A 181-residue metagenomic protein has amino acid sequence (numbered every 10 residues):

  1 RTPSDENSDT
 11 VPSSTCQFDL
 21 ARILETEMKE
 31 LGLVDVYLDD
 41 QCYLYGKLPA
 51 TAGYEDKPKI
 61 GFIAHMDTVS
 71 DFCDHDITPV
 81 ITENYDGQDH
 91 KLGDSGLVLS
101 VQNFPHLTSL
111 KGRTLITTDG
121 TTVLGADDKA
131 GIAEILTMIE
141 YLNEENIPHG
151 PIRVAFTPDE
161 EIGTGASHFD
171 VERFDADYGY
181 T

Functional and structural regions predicted by a protein language model:
R1-S14, I116-T117: N-terminal capping segment at the start of a domain
D9-K57, G61-I63, D67: A non-catalytic alpha/beta surface segment that caps or lines the substrate-entry region of metallo-dependent hydrolase
C16, L20-L24, P58, E134 (+2 more regions): General structural feature for long, well-ordered alpha-helical segments within catalytic domains of soluble enzymes
E30, Y141-E145, V171: Secondary-structure boundary motif
D35, P148-P151: Flexible, glycine/charged-enriched surface loops at secondary-structure junctions
Y54-I147, F156, A176-D177, T181: Active-site metal-coordination/substrate-binding segment of hydrolases, especially metallo-dependent peptidases
C73-H75, G163-F169: Short acidic, glycine/serine/threonine-rich loops at helix termini
D159-E161: Conserved mixed alpha/beta catalytic, RNA-binding, or beta-rich assembly cores of soluble enzyme, regulatory
